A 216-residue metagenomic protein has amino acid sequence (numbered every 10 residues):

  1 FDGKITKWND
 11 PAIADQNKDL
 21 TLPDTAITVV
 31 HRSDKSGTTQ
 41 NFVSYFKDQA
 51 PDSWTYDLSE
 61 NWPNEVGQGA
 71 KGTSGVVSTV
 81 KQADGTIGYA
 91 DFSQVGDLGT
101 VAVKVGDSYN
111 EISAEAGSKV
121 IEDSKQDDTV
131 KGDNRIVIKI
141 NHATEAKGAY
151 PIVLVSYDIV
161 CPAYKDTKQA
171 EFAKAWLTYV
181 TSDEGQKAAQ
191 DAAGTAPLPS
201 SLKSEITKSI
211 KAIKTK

Functional and structural regions predicted by a protein language model:
F1-K216: Flexible loop/hinge segments at secondary-structure junctions
